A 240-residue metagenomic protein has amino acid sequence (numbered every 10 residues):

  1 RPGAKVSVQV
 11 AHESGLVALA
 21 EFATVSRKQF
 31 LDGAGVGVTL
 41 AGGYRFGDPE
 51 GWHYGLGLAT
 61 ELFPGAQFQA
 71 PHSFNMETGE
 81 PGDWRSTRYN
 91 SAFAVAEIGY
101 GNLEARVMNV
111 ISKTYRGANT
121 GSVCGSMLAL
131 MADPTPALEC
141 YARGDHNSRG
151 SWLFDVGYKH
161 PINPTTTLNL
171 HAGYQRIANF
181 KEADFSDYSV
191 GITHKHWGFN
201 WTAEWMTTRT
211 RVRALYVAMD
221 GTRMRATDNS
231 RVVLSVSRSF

Functional and structural regions predicted by a protein language model:
R1, V8, K28-D32, Y44 (+6 more regions): Outer-membrane beta-barrel proteins
R1-K28, L128-A129: Short glycine/proline- and aromatic-enriched beta-strand/turn motifs that initiate or cap beta-hairpins
P2-A4, D32-V38, W52, R88-A92 (+5 more regions): Residues that define the transmembrane beta-barrel architecture of outer-membrane proteins
V8-S14, G42-F46, T60, I98-Y100 (+5 more regions): Residue-level signature of outer-membrane beta-barrel architecture
S14-A20, P49-L56, N102-V107, P164-L170 (+1 more regions): Repeated loop/turn-to-beta-strand initiation elements of outer-membrane beta-barrel proteins
A23-L31, R45-P49, E61-H72, E77-R85 (+4 more regions): Sequence/structural signature of outer-membrane beta-barrel proteins
P81-I177, W205: Detector for outer-membrane/organellar transmembrane beta-barrel domains, recognizing the amphipathic beta-strand
I192-W197, W205, M224-F240: Outer-membrane beta-barrel "beta-signal"
